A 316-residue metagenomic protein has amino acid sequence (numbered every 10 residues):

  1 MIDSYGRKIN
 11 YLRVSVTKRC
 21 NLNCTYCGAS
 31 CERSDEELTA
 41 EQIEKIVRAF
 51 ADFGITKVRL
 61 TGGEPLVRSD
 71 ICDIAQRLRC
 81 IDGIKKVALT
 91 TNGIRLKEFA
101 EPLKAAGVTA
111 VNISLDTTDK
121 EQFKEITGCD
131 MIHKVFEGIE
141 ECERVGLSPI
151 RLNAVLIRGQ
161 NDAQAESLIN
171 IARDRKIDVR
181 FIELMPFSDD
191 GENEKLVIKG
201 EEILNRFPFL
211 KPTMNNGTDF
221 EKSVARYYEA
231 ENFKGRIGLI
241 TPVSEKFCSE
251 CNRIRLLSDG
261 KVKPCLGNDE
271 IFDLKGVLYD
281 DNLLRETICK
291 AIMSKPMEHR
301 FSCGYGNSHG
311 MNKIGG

Functional and structural regions predicted by a protein language model:
M1-R13, N23-T25, D52, A225-R236 (+4 more regions): N-terminal [4Fe-4S]-dependent radical SAM core
S4-E41, L266: Canonical Radical SAM [4Fe-4S] cluster-binding loop centered on the CxxxCxxC motif and its immediate flanking residues
Y11-S15, R59, R151, G238 (+2 more regions): Conserved beta-strand segments that form the floor/walls of ligand-binding pockets within enzyme and binding domains
L22, K120-E121, K246, F272: Glycine-centered loop/turn positions within well-structured domains that cap or flank conserved ligand/cofactor-binding
C31-R33, K97, D119-I126, S188-N193 (+1 more regions): A short acidic, helix-capping loop that chelates divalent metal ions and anchors anionic groups
A40-L60, V67-I182: Radical SAM/AdoMet-radical enzyme domain recognition
I157-G159, M185-D189, A225: Short, catalytically relevant binding-site loops at active-site mouths
D189-C303: Accessory C-terminal segments flanking Radical SAM cores
